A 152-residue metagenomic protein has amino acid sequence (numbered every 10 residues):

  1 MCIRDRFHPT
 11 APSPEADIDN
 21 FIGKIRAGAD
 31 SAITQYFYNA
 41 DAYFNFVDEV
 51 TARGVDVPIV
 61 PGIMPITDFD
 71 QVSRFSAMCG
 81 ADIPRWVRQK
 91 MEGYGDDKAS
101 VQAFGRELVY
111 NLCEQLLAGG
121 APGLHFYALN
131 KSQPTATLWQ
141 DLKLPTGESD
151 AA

Functional and structural regions predicted by a protein language model:
M1-I3: Short, small-residue-biased leader/transition segments that mark boundaries at the very start of proteins
P12-E15, Y36-T51, K131-D141: Active-site-adjacent beta->alpha loops and helix N-cap segments on the catalytic face of soluble alpha/beta enzymes
P12-G23, G105-Q115: Short, acidic/polar
K24, G28, P61, L124: Conserved, mostly hydrophobic/aromatic
D30-N39, H125-A128: Catalytic beta/alpha-barrel core
F46-I63, T137-A152: Alpha-helix-loop-beta-strand connector modules within alpha/beta enzyme cores
G62-G119: Catalytic-face loop-and-helix region of soluble metabolic enzyme cores
D96-A152: C-terminal amphipathic alpha-helical "assembly" element that mediates oligomerization/partner interfaces or acts as
